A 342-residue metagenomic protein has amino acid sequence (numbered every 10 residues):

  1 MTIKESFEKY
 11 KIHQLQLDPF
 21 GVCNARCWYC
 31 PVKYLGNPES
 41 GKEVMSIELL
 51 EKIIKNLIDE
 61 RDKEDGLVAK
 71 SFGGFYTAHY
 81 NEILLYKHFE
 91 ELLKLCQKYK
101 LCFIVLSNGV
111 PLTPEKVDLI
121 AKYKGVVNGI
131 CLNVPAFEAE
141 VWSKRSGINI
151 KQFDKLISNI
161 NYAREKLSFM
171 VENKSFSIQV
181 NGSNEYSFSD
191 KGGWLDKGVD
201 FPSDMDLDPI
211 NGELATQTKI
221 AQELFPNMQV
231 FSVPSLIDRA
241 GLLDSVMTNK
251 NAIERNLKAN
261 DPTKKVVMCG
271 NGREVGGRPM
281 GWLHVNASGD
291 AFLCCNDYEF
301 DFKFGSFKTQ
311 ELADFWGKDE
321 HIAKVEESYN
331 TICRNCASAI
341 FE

Functional and structural regions predicted by a protein language model:
M1-H13, Y29, K33-L35, H284 (+1 more regions): Flexible mid-to-C-terminal extensions adjoining Fe-S/redox cofactors in radical SAM and related proteins
M1-Q16, K63-V68, L257-G272, E320 (+1 more regions): N-terminal [4Fe-4S]-dependent radical SAM core
S6, I12-S232: Conserved glycine-rich "GG(E/T)P / GGGxP" loop and the immediately following alpha-helix in the radical SAM core
V22, R26, K265-M268, I332: The −1 position to Zn-ligating cysteines in a subset of zinc-ribbon hairpins
H79, R278-M280, E311: A conserved catalytic-core signature of glycosyltransferases
V180-S183, V233-L236, A287, N296-D297 (+1 more regions): Short, well-ordered beta-to-alpha junction loops that form the rim of enzyme active sites and present histidine/acidic
P209-N249, G281, N286-F292: Aromatic-lined glycan-binding groove of carbohydrate-active enzymes
N271-P279: Short, small/polar residue-rich loop motifs at catalytic or cofactor-binding pockets
